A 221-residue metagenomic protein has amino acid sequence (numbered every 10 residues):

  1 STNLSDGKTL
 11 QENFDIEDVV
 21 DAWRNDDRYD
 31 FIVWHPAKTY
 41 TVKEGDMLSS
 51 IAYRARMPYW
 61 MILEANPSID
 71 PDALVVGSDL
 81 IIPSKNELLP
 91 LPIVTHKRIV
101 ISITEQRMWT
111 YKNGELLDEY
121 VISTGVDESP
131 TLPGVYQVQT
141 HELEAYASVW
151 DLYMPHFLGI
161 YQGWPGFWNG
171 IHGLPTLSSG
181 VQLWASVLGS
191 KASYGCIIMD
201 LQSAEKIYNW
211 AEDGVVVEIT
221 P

Functional and structural regions predicted by a protein language model:
S1-I32: Intrinsically disordered, low-complexity regulatory tails and linkers that flank structured modules
D27-R56: Primarily a LysM-type cell-wall glycan-binding module
K43-E44, P71, V76, L132: Surface-exposed loops/turns
G45, G77-L80, G214: Loop/turn positions that initiate beta-strands
M47-S49, Q106-M108, L116-L117, V126-S129 (+4 more regions): Solvent-exposed loop/turn segments at secondary-structure junctions within structured extracellular/periplasmic domains
Y59-W60, P67, V75-S129, T140: Cell wall/extracellular polymer interaction/catalysis modules
E64, S148-P221: Exported/periplasmic cell-wall-interacting domains
